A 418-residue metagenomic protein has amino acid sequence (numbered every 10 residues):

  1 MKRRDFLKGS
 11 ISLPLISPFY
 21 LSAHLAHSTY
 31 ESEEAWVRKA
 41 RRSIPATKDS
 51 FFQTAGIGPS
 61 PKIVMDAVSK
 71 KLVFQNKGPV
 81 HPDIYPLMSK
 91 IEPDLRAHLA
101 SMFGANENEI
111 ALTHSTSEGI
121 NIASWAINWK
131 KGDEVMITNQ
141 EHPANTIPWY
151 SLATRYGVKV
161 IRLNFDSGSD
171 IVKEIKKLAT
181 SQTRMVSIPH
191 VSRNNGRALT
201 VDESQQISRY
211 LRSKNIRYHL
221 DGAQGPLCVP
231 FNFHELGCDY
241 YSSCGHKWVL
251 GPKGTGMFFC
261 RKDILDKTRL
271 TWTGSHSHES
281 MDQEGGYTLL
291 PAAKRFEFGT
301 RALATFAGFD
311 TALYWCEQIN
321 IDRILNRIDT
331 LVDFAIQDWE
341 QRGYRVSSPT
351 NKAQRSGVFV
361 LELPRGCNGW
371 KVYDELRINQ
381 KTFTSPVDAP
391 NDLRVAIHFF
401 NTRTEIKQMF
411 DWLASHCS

Functional and structural regions predicted by a protein language model:
M1-L7: Twin-arginine (Tat) signal peptide motif
L7-S418: Pyridoxal 5′-phosphate
